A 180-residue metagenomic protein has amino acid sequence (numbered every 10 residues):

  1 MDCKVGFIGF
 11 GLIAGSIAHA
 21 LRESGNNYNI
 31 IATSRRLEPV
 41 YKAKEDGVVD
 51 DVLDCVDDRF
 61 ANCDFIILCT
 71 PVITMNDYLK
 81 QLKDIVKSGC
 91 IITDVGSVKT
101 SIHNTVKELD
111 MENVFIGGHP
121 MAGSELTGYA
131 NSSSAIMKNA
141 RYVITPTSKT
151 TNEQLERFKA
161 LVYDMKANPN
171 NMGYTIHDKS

Functional and structural regions predicted by a protein language model:
M1-F60, F65: NAD(P)+-binding Rossmann beta1-loop-alpha1 motif at the extreme N-terminus of oxidoreductases
D2-K4, G89, N139: Phosphate-coordination loops involved in phosphoryl transfer and adenosine-cofactor binding
K4, N29, V114, R141 (+1 more regions): Residues at the starts of beta-strands that form the adenosine-phosphate
D57-V86, C90-I91: Rossmann-like NAD(P)-binding element
C69-P71, G96, P146: Glycine-rich, N-terminal phosphate-binding loop of Rossmann-like dinucleotide-binding domains
Q81-A130: Rossmann-like NAD(P)(H) cofactor-binding subdomain of soluble oxidoreductases
I136-S180: Internal alpha-helical scaffold of NAD(P)-dependent oxidoreductase catalytic cores
